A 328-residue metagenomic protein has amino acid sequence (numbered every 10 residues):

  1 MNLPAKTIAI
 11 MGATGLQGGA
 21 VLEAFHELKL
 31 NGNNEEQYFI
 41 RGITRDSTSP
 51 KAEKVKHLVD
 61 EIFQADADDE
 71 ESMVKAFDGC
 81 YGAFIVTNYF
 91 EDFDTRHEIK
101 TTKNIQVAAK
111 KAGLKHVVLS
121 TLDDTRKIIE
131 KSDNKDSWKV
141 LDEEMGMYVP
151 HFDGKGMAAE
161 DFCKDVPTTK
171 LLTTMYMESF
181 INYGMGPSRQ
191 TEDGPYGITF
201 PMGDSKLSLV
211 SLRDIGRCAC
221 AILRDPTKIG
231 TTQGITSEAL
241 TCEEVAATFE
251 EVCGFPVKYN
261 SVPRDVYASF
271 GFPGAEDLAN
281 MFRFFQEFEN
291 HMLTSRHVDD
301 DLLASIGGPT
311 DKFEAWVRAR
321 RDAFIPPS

Functional and structural regions predicted by a protein language model:
N2-F39, I43-E53, D68-E71, K75-D78 (+4 more regions): Oxidoreductase cofactor-interface core, primarily capturing Rossmann-like NAD(P)-dependent enzymes
V55-D69: Rossmann-fold cofactor-recognition segment
K228, R264-S328: A hydrophobic C-terminal alpha-helical subdomain
